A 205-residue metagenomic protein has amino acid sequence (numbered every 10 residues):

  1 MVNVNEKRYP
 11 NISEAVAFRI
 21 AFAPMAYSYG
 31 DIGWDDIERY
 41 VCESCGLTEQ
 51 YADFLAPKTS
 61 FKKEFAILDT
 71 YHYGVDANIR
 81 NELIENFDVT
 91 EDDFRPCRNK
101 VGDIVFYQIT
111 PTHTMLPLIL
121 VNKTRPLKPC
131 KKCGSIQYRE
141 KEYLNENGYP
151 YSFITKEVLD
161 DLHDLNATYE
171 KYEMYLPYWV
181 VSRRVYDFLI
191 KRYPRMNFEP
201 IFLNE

Functional and structural regions predicted by a protein language model:
M1-I20, E64-K123, Y169, Y175-V180 (+2 more regions): A broadly conserved sequence feature marking short terminus-proximal activation segments in nucleic acid-centric
M1-Y40, Q50: An N-terminus-focused feature that recognizes amino-terminal "leader" regions
Y29-I37, L116-L127: Short, flexible, mixed-charge glycine/proline-rich loop motifs that serve as phosphate/nucleic-acid-contacting
R39-C45, C130-C133: Short cysteine-rich clusters marking metal-coordination/redox-active sites
L47-Q50, Q137-R139: Short functional micro-motifs and their immediate structural scaffolds
D53-N81, E142-W179: Short microdomains enriched in Cys/His and/or Lys/Arg
V121, L127-E146, Y151, Y175: Conserved NAD+-utilizing ADP-ribose enzyme module
R195-E205: Long hydrophobic alpha-helical segments typical of transmembrane helices together with their membrane-interfacial
